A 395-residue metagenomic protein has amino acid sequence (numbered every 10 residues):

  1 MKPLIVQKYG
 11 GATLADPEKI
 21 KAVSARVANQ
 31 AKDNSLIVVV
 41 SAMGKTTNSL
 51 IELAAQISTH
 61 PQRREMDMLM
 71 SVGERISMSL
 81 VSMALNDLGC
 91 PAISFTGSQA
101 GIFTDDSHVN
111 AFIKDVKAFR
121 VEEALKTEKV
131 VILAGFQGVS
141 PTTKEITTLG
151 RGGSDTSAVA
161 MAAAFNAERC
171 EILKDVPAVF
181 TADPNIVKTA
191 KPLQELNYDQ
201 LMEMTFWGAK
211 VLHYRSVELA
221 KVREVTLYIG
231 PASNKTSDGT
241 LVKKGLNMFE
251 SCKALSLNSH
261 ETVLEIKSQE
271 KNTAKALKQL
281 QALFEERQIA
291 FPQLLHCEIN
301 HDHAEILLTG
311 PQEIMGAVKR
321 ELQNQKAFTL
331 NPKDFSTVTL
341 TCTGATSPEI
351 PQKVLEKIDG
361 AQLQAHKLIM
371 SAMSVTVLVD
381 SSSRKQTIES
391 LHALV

Functional and structural regions predicted by a protein language model:
M1-V217, M373, V379-S383: Nucleotide/pyrophosphate-binding catalytic subdomain
N34-S35, C90, V225, I289 (+1 more regions): Short phosphate-binding/catalytic loops that engage adenosine nucleotides
V40-T47, I229-L246, L308: Terminal amphipathic helices with adjacent charged low-complexity linkers/tails
M161, A167, H213, L219-I229 (+2 more regions): Structural preference for solvent-exposed beta-strand-turn elements and adjacent flexible terminal/loop segments within
K174, T205-G208, K221, L227-P231 (+1 more regions): Short, structured patches in soluble enzyme cores that scaffold and shape functional sites
L241-V395: A conserved regulatory-domain signal marking ACT and ACT-like small-molecule sensing domains and adjacent regulatory
